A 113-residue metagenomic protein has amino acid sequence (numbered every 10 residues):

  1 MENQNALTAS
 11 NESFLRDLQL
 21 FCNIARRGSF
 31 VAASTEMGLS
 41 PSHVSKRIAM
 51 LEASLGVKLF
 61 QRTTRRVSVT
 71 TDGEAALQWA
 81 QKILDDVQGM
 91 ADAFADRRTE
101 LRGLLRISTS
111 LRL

Functional and structural regions predicted by a protein language model:
L7-R27, S45, E74-L77, Q81-L84: Short alpha-helical elements of helix-turn-helix
N23-G38: Short helix-boundary/capping micro-motifs
S40, R47: Residues within the DNA-recognition helix of helix-turn-helix
E52-V69: A short LG(V/I)-centered, amphipathic sequence patch enriched for acidic residue(s) preceding the LG motif
S54-L55, A76-R98: Alpha-helical linker/hinge and terminal dimerization helices associated with HTH transcriptional regulators
A95-L113: Interdomain hinge and pocket-entrance segments immediately C-terminal to HTH DNA-binding domains
